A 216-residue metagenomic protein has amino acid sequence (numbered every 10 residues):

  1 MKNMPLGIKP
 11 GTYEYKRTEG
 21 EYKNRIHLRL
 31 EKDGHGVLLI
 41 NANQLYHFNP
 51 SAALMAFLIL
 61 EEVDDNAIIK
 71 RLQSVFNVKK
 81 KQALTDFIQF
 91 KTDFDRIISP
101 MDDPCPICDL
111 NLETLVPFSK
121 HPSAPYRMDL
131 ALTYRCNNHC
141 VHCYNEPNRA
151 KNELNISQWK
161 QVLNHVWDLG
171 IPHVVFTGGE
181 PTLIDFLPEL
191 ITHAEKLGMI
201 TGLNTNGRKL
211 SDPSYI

Functional and structural regions predicted by a protein language model:
M1-F57: Acidic, low-complexity/disordered tracts enriched in E/D and polar residues
E21, L28-L38, L45-H47, F90-D129: N-terminal [4Fe-4S]-dependent radical SAM core
F57-A67: Short capping segments at the starts of secondary-structure elements
E62, I97, L169: Phosphate/oxyanion-binding loops and surfaces in catalytic or ligand/nucleic-acid-binding neighborhoods
D64-D65, K79, N155: Helix N-cap / loop-to-helix initiation motif
R71-K80: Short helix-coil junctions and helix-kink-helix linkers
V75, T85, Q89, D93 (+1 more regions): Conserved alpha-helical substructure of the radical SAM core
